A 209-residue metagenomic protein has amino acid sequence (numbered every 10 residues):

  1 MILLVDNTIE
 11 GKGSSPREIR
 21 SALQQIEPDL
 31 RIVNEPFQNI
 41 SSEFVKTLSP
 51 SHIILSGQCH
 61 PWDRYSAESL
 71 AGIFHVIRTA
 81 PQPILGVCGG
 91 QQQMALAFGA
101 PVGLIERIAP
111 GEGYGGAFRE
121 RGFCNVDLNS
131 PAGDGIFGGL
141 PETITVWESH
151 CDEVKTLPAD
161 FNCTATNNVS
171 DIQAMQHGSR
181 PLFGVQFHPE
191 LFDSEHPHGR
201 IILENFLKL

Functional and structural regions predicted by a protein language model:
M1-L3, P101: Conserved beta-strand elements of the Class I
L3-E27: Short, charged N-terminal beta->alpha structural module
V5-N7, E35, G89: Cofactor-binding loop segments of dinucleotide-utilizing enzymes, especially the Rossmann-like FAD- and NAD(P)+-binding
D6-T8, L55-C59, C151, F187-P189: Glycine-rich His-Gly loop
T8-G11, V185-L209: Acyltransferase
R20-G86, F98: Flexible gly/pro-rich beta->alpha loop and the following alpha-helix that scaffold active-site loops
C88-L96: Glycine-rich nucleophile elbow surrounding the catalytic serine of serine-hydrolase chemistry
F98-G178, F187-P197: Pocket-forming structural segment of enzyme catalytic cores
